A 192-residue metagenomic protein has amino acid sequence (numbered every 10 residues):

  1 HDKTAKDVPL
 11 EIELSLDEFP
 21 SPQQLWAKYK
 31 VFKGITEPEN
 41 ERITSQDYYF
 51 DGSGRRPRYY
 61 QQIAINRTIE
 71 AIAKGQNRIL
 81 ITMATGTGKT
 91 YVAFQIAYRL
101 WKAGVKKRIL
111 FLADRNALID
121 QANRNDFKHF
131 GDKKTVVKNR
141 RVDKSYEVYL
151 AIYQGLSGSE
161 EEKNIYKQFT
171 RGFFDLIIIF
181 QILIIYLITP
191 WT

Functional and structural regions predicted by a protein language model:
H1-R108, A113, A117-K133, K144-V148 (+2 more regions): ATP-dependent helicase/translocase motor core
K134-R140: Short, flexible cytosolic linker that couples an ABC transmembrane/permease module to its adjacent nucleotide-binding
I177: Conserved N-terminal phosphate-binding loop of PLP-dependent enzymes in the Aspartate aminotransferase
